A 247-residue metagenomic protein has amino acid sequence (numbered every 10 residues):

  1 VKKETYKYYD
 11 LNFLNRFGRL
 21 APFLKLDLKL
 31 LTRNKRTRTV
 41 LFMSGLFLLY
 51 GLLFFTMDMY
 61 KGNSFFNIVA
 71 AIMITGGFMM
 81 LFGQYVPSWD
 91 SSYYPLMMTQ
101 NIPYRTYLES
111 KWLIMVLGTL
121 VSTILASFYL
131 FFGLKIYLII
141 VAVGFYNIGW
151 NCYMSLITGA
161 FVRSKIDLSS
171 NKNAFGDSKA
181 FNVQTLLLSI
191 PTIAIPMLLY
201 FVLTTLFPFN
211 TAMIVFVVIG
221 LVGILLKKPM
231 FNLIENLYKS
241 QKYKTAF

Functional and structural regions predicted by a protein language model:
V1-S91, Y104-F247: Hydrophobic alpha-helical transmembrane segments of membrane proteins
Y94: A glycine- and small/hydrophobic-rich beta-loop-beta segment that serves as a flexible "lid/hinge" or phosphate-binding
M98-P103: Short helix-to-coil transition segments within interhelical loops that connect adjacent transmembrane helices
